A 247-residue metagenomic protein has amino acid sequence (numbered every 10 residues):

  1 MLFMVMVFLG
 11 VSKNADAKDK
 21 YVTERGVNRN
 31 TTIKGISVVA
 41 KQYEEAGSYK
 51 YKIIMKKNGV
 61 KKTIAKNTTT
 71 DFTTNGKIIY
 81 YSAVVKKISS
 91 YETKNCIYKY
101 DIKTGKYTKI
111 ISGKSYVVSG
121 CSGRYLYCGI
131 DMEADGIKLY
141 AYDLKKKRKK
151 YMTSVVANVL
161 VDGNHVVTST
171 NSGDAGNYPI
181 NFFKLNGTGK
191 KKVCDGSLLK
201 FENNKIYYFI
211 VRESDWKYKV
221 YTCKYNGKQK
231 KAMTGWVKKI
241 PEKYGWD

Functional and structural regions predicted by a protein language model:
M1-F3: Sec-dependent N-terminal signal peptides
M6-D19: Sec-dependent signal peptide cleavage junction
A17-E24, A46-A65, S90-S112, A134-T153 (+2 more regions): Surface-exposed loop/turn elements that mediate protein-protein interactions on large endomembrane-trafficking
T23-T32, K66-G76, G113-G123, T153-G163 (+2 more regions): Repeated scaffold domains used in trafficking and secretory/extracellular systems, primarily beta-propellers
V39-K41, Y80-A83, L126-G129, V166-T170 (+1 more regions): Residue position within the beta-strands of beta-propeller blades
Q42-E45, V84-E92, N171-G173, V211: Short, conserved, GDST-rich strand-edge loop motifs in beta-rich repeat architectures
V156, S169-N181, K192-N203, Y207-Y218: Intrinsically disordered, low-complexity segments enriched in Gly and acidic/Ser/Thr residues that form flexible
